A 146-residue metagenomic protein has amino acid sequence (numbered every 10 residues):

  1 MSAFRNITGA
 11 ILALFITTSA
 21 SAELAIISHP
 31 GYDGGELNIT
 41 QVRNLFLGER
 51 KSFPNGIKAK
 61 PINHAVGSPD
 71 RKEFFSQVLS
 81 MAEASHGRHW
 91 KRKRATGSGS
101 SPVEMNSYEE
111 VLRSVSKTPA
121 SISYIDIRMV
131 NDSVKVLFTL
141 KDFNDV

Functional and structural regions predicted by a protein language model:
M1, S21-L24: Absolute protein N-terminus
M1-I11: Bacterial N-terminal signal peptides that target proteins for export
A13-L14, P69: Hydrophobic transmembrane signal anchors and adjacent membrane-proximal interface regions, especially in viral
I16-S19: N-terminal signal peptide c-region/cleavage motif recognized by signal peptidases
E23-V146: Exported/periplasmic ABC-transporter solute-binding proteins
